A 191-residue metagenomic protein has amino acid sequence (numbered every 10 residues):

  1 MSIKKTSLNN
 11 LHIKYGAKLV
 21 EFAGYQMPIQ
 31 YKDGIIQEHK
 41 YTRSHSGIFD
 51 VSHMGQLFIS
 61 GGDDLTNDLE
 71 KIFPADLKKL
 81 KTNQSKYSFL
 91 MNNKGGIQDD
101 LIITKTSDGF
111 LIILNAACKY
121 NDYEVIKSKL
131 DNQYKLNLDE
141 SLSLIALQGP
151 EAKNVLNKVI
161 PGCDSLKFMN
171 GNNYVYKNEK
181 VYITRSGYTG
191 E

Functional and structural regions predicted by a protein language model:
M1-E191: Basic, glycine/lysine-rich polyanion-binding surfaces/domains
